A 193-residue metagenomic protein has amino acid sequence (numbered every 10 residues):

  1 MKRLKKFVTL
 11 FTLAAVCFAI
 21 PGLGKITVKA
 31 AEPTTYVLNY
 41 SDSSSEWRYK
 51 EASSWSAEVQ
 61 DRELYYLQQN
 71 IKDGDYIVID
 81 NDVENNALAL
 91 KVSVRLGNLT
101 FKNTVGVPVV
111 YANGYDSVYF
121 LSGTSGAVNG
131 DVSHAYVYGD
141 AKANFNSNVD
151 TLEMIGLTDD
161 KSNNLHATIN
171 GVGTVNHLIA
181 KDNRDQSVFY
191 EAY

Functional and structural regions predicted by a protein language model:
M1-F11, L23: Bacterial N-terminal signal peptides that target proteins for export
K2-R3, A30-I71, I77: N-terminal capping/linker segments that flank leucine-rich repeat
K6-T9, V28, T100, N176: Sequence-pattern detector for short linear motifs and compositional/periodic biases rather than a specific fold
F18-T34: Sec-dependent signal peptide cleavage junction
W55-Y193: Extended beta-solenoid/beta-helix repeat architectures
